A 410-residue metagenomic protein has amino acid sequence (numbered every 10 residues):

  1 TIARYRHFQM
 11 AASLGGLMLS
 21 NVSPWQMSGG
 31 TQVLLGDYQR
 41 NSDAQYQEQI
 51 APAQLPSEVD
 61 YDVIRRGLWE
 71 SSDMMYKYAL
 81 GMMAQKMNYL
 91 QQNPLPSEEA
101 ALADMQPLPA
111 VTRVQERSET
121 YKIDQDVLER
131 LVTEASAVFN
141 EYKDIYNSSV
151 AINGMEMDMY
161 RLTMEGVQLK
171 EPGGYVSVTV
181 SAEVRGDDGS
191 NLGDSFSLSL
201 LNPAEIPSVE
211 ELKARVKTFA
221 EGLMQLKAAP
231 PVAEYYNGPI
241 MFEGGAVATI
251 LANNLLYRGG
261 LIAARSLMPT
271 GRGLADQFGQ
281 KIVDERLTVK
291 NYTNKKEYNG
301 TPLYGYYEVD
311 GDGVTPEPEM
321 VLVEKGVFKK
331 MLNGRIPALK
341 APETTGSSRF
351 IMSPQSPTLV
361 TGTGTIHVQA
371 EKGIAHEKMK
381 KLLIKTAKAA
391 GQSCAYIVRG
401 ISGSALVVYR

Functional and structural regions predicted by a protein language model:
T1-V309, P318, E324-V327: Active-site bordering "gate/hinge" segments that shape substrate access to catalytic or cofactor-binding pockets
D276-R410: Dual-mode signal for accessory low-complexity, basic/Gly-rich regions
